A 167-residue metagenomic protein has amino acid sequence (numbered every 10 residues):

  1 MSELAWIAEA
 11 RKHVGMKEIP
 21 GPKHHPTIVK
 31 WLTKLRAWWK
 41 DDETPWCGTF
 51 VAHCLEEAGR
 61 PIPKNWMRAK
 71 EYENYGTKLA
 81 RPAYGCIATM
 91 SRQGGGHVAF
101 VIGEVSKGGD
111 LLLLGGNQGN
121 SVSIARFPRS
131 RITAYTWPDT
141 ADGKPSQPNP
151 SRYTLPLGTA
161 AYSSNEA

Functional and structural regions predicted by a protein language model:
M1-R60, K144-A167: N-terminal capping segments
S2-L4, R60-S123: ...with weaker cross-activation on analogous glycine-rich loops/strands in unrelated enzymes
E9, I87, L112, T133-A134: Generic structural signal for residues positioned in beta-strands
K12, G116, W137: Active-site donor-binding loop signature of nucleotide-sugar glycosyltransferases
P20, G109, S123-I124, P145: Short acidic, gly/pro-rich beta-turn/loop elements at beta-sheet edges and active-site/ligand-binding grooves
K70, Y135, D142, A161-Y162: Intrinsic disorder/low-complexity segments
I124-P156: Intrinsically disordered, low-complexity, charged/polar segments
